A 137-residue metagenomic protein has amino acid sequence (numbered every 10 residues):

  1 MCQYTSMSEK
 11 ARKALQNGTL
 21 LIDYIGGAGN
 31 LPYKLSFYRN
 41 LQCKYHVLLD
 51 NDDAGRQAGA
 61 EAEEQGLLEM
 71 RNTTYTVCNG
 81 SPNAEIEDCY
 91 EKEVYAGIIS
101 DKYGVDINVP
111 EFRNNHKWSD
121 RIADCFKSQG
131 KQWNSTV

Functional and structural regions predicted by a protein language model:
M1-E61: Conserved helicase/translocase motor-coupling segment
T5, T19, T73-T76, T136: Residue-identity detector for threonine
S8, S128-Q132, V137: RNase H-like, metal-dependent nuclease domains and their acidic two-metal-ion catalytic environment used
D50-Q132: Activity-critical C-terminal alpha-helical subdomain
